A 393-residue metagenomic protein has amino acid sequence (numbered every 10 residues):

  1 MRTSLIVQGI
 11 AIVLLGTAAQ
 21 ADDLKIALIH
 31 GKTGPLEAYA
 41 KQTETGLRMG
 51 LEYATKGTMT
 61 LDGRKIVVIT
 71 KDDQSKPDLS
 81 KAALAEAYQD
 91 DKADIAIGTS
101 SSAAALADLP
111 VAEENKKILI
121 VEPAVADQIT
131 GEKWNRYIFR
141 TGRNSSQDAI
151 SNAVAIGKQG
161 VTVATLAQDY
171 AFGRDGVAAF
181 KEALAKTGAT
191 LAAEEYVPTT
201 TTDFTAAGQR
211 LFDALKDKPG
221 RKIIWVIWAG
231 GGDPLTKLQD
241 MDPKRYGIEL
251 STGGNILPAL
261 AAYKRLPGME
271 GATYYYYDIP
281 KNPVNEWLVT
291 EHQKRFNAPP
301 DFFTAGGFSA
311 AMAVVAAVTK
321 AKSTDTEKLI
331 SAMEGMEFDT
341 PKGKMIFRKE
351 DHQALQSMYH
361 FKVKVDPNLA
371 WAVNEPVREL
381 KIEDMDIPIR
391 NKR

Functional and structural regions predicted by a protein language model:
M1-A19: Gram-negative bacterial Sec-dependent N-terminal signal peptides
L24, P267, E337-R393: Solvent-exposed, acidic/polar segments of extracytosolic/periplasmic ligand-binding ectodomains
A27-G50, K71-D78, S100-S101, D169-R174 (+2 more regions): Extracytoplasmic "Venus flytrap"
A38-T45, Y53, G57-G131, T141 (+2 more regions): Beta-alpha junction/loop-to-helix N-cap segments that form part of ligand/metal-binding clefts
Y39-G57, L79, D148, F172-T190 (+1 more regions): Short, solvent-exposed amphipathic alpha-helices that sit in or adjacent to ligand/effector-binding or catalytic
A82, D127-Q128, N135-D240, D278-W287: Extracellular/periplasmic Venus flytrap/periplasmic-binding protein
A87-S100, I120-E122, A164-A167, K218-G230 (+2 more regions): Periplasmic-binding protein-like
L235-F308, T319-T324, V373-K392: Extracellular/periplasmic periplasmic-binding protein-like sensory domains
